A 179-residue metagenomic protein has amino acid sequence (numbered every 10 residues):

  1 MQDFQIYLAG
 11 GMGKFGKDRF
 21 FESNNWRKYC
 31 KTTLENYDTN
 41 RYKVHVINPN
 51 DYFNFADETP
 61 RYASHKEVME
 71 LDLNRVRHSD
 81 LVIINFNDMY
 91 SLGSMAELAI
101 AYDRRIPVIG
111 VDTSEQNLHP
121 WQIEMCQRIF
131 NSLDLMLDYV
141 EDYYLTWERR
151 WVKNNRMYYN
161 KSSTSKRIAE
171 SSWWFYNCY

Functional and structural regions predicted by a protein language model:
M1-Y179: Conserved catalytic or regulatory cores that recognize and/or transform ribose-phosphate-containing ligands
